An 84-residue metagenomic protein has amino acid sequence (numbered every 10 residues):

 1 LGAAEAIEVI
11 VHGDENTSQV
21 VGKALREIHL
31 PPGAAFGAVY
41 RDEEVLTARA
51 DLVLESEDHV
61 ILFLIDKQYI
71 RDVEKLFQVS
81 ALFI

Functional and structural regions predicted by a protein language model:
L1-I84: Cytosolic regulatory domains of K+ homeostasis systems
